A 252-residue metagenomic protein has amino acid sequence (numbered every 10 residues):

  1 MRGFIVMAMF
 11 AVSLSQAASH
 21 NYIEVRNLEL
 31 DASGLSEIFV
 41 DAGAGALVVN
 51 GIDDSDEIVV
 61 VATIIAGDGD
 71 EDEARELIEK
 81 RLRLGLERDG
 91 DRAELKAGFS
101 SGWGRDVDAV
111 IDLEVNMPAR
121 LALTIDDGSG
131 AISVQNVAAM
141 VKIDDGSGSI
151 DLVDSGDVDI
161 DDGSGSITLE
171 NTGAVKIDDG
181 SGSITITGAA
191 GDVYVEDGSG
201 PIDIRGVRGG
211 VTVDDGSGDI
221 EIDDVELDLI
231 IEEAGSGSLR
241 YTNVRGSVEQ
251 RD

Functional and structural regions predicted by a protein language model:
M1-F4: Positively charged n-region of N-terminal signal peptides that target proteins for export
A8-A18: Hydrophobic h-region of N-terminal signal peptides that target proteins for export in Gram-negative bacteria
Q16-A42, A46-D127, Q135-D145, D151-D161 (+6 more regions): Acidic (Asp/Glu) and glycine-rich low-complexity loops/linkers that are typically intrinsically disordered
